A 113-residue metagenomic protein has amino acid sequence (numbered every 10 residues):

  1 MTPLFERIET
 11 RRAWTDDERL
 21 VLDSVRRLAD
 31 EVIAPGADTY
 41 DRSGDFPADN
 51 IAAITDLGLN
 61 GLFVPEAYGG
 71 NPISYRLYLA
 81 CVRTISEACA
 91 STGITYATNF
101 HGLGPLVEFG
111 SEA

Functional and structural regions predicted by a protein language model:
M1-L20: Intrinsic disorder at enzyme termini
A13-W14, F46, I73, G110: Alpha-helical hairpin
T15, T39-D41, N71: A generic secondary-structure micro-motif detector that highlights 1-2 residue hydrophobic/ambivalent hotspots embedded
V21-V25, F46-N50, L77, C81: General structural feature for long, well-ordered alpha-helical segments within catalytic domains of soluble enzymes
R26, D56-E112: Internal helix-loop-helix
L28-D38: N-terminal capping segment at the start of a domain
G36-L57: Short secondary-structure junction/hinge motifs that connect adjacent elements
